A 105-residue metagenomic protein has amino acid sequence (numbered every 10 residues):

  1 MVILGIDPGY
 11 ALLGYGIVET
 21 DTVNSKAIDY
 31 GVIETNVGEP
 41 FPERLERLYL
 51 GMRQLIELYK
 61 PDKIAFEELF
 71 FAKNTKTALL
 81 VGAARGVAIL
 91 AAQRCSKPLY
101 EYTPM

Functional and structural regions predicted by a protein language model:
M1-M105: Phosphate- and other anionic-substrate recognition elements at nucleic-acid/protein interfaces
